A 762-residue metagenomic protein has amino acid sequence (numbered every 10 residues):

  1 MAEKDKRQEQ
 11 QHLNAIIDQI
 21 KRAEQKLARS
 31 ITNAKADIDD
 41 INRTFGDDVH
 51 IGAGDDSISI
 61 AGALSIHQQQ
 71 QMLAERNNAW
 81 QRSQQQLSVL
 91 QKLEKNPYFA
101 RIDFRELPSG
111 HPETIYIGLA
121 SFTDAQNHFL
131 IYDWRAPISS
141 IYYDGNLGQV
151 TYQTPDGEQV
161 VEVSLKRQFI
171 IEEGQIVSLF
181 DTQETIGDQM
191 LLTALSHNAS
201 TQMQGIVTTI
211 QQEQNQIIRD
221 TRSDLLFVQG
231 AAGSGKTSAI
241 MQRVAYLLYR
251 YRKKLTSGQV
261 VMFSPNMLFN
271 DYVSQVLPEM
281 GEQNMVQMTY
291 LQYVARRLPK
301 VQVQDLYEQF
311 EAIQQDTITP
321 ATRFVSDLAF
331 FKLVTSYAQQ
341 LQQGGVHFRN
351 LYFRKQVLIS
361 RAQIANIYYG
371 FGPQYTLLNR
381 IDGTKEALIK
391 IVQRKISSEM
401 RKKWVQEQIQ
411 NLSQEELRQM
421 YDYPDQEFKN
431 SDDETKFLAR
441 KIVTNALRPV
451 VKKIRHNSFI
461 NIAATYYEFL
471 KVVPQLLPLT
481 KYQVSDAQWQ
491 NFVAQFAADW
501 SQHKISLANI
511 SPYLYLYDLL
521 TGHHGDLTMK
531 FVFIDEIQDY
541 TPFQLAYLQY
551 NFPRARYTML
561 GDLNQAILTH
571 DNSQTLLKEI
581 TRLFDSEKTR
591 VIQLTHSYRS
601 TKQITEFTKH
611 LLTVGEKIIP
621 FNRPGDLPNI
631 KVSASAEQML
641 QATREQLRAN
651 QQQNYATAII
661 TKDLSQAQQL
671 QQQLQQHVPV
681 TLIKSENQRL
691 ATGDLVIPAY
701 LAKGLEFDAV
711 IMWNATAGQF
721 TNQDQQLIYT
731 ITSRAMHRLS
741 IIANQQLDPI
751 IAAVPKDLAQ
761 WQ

Functional and structural regions predicted by a protein language model:
M1-N42, G46, E94-K95, I186-Q309 (+4 more regions): P-loop NTPase Walker
M1-V207, N215-Q216, D748, V754 (+1 more regions): Extended, charged low-complexity regulatory segments
R101-D103, F227, A239, M559 (+1 more regions): A structural signal for short, well-ordered beta-strand segments and their strand-loop junctions that often border
S196, S200, Q374, L378-I381 (+2 more regions): Conserved phosphate/pyrophosphate-binding and hydrolysis machinery centered on Walker-type P-loop NTPases, extending
Q202, I206, K236-I240, T384 (+2 more regions): Phosphate/oxyanion-binding active-site loops and adjacent basic polyanion-contact surfaces
I210, F533-I534: Short hydrophobic beta-strand that contains or immediately precedes a catalytic carboxylate
R250-V532, D539-Y547: Alpha-helical nucleic-acid-binding subdomain of P-loop helicases immediately C-terminal to the Walker A/P-loop
Q275, E279-Q283, M288-Q292, P299-D305 (+4 more regions): Conserved helicase motor core of SF1/SF2 NTP-dependent helicases
